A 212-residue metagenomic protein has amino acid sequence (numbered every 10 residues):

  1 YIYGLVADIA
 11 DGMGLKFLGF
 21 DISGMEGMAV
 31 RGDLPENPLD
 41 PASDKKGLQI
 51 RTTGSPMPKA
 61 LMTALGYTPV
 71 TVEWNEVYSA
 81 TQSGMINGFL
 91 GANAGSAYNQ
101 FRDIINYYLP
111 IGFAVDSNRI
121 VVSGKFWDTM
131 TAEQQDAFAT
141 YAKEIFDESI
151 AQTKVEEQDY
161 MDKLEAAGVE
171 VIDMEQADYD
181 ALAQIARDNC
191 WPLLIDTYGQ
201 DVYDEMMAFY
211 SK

Functional and structural regions predicted by a protein language model:
Y1-G12: A gly/proline- and charged-residue-enriched helix-loop-helix capping module
M13-K212: N-terminal secretory/targeting leader peptides
